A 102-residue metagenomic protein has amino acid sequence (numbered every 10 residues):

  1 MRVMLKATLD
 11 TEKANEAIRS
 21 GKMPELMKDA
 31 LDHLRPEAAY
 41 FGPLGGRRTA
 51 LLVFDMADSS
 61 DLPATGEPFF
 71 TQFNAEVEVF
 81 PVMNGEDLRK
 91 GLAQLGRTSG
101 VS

Functional and structural regions predicted by a protein language model:
M1-S102: Conserved, structured core segments of small domains
